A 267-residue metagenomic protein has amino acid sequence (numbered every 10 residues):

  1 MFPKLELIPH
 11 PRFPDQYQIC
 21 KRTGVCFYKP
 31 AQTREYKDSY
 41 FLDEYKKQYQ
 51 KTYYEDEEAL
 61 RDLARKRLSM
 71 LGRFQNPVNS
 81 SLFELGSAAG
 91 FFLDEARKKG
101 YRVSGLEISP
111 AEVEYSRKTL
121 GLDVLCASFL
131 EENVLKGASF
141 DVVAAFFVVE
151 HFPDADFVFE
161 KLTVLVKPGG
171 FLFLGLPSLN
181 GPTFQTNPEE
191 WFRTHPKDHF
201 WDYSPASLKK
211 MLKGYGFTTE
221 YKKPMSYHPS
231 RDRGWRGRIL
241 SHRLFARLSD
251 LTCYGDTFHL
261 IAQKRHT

Functional and structural regions predicted by a protein language model:
M1-F146, D156-F159, P224-Y227, I239 (+2 more regions): Conserved N-terminal segment of class I S-adenosyl-L-methionine
P14, P153-K161, F171-R265: S-adenosyl-L-methionine-dependent methyltransferase catalytic module, highlighting the catalytic core
F147-H151: A short His-aromatic
V164: Basic phosphate/pyrophosphate-binding loop/patch that engages nucleotide-derived ligands
